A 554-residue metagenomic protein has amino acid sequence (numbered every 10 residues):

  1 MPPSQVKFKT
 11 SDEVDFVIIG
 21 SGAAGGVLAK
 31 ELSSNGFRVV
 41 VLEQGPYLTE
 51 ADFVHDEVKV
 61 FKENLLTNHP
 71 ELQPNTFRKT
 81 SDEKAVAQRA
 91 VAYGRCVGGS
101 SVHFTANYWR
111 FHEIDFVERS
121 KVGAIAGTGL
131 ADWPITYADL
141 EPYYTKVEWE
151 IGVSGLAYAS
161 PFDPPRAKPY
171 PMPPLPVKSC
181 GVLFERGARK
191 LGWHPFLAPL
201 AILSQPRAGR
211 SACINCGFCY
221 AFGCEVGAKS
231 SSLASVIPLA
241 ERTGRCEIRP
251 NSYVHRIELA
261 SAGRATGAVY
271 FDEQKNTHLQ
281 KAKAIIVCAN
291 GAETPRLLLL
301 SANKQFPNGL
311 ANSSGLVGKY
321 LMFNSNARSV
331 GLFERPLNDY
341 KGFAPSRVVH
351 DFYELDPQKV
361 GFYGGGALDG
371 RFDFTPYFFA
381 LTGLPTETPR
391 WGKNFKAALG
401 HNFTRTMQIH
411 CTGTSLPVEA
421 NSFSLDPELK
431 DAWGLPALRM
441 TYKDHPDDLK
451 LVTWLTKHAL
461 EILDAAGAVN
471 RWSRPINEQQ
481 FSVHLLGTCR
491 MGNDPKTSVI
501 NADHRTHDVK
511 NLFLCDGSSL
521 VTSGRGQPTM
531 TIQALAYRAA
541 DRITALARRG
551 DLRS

Functional and structural regions predicted by a protein language model:
F8-A24, V287: Beta1/beta-strand and adjacent pyrophosphate-binding region of the FAD-binding site in flavoprotein oxidoreductases
G22-A23, S179, A292, S519: Residue-level detector of alpha-helix initiation sites
E31-S34, R38-V41, G45-E57, T243 (+6 more regions): Glycine-rich loop(s) and the adjacent beta-strand/alpha-helix scaffold that form part
F37, Q44-R110, Y137-V147, G181-R189: N-terminal FAD cofactor-binding segment of flavoenzymes
L65, K79-T80, K84-A87, K121-Y253 (+1 more regions): Conserved redox-cofactor binding core of oxidoreductases
K79-S81, A85-A92, V97-S100, F104 (+8 more regions): FAD cofactor-binding and catalytic pocket of flavoenzymes
F196-S204, A212-A221, H255-A260, T404-S415 (+3 more regions): A glycine-rich dinucleotide-binding beta-alpha-beta segment and adjacent secondary-structure elements that constitute
T522-A540: A conserved FAD-binding loop/helix module that cradles the flavin
